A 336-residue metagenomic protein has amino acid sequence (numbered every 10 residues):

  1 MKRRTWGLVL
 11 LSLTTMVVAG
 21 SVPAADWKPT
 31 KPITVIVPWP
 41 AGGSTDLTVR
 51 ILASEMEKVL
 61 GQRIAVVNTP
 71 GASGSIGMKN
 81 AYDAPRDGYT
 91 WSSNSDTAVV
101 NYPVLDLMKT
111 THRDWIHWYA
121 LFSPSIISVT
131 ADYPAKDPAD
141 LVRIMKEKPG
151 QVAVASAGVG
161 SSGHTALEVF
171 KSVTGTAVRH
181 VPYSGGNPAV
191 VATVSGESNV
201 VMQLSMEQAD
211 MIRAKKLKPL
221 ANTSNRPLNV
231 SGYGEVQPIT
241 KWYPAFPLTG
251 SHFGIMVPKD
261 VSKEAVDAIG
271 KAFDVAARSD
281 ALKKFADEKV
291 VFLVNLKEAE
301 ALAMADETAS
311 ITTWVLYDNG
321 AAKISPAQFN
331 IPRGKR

Functional and structural regions predicted by a protein language model:
M1-L10: Bacterial N-terminal signal peptides that target proteins for export
T14, A19-S21: N-terminal signal peptide c-region/cleavage motif recognized by signal peptidases
A24-R113, Q151, V159, T174-L204 (+3 more regions): N-terminal (or domain-start) structured segment
W27-T30, M56-K58, N80-T90, Y102-P188 (+2 more regions): Hinge/capping helix and adjacent helix->loop/strand transition within the periplasmic-binding protein
T30-P32, D267-R336: An extracytoplasmic/periplasmic, membrane-proximal ligand-sensing/linker region
P40-G42, D96, T130-A135, A157-S161 (+4 more regions): Short coil/turn segments
Q208-R278, A327-R336: C-terminal lobe and pocket-closing loops of periplasmic/extracytoplasmic Venus-flytrap solute-binding proteins
